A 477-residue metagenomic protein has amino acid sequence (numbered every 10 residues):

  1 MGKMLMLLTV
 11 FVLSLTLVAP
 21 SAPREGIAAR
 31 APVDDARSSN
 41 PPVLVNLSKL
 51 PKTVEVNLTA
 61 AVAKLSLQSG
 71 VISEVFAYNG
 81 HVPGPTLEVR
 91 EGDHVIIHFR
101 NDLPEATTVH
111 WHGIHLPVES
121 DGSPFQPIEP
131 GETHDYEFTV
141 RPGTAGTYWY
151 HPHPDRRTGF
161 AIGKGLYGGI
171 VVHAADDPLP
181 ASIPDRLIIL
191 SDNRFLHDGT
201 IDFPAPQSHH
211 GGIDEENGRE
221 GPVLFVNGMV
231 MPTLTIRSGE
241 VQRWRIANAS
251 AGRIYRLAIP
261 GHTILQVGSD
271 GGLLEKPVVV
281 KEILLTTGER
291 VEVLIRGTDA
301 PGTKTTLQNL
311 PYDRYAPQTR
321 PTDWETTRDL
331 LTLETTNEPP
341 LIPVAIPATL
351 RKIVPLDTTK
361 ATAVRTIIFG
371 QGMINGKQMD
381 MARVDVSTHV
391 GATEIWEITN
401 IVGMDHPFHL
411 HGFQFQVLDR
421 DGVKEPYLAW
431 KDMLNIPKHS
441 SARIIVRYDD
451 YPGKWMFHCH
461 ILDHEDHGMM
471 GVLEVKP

Functional and structural regions predicted by a protein language model:
L7-T16: Bacterial N-terminal signal peptides
P23-T286, V293-L294, D329-A345, T349-Q371 (+3 more regions): Histidine-centered copper-binding motifs that mark active-site loops of extracellular/periplasmic copper enzymes
Q68-S69, E119-P124, I128, L265-V280 (+2 more regions): Active-site pocket scaffolds in enzymes
I96, T147-W149, R243, K304-T306 (+2 more regions): Short, conserved beta-strand segments of beta-strand-rich sandwich/propeller modules, principally
T108, D155-G165, P301-E334, H458-M469: Terminal connector regions
T139-A145, R296-G302, R447-K454: Short, surface-exposed loop/turn segments at beta-strand-coil junctions that are enriched for proline with nearby
G239-V241, A247, T287-A316: A conserved active-site cap/scaffold subdomain adjacent to cofactor or substrate pockets
